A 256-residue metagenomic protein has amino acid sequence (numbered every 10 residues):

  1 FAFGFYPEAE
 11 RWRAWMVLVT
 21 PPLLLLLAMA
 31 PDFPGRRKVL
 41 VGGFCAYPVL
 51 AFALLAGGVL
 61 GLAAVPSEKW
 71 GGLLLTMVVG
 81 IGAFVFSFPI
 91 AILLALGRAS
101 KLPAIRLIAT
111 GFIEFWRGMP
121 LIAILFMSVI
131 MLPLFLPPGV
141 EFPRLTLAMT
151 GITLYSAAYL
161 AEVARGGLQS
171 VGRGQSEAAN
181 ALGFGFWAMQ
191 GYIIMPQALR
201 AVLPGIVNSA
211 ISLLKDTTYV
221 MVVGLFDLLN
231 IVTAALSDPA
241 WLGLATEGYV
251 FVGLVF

Functional and structural regions predicted by a protein language model:
F1-F256: Transmembrane alpha-helices and adjacent helix-loop boundaries
